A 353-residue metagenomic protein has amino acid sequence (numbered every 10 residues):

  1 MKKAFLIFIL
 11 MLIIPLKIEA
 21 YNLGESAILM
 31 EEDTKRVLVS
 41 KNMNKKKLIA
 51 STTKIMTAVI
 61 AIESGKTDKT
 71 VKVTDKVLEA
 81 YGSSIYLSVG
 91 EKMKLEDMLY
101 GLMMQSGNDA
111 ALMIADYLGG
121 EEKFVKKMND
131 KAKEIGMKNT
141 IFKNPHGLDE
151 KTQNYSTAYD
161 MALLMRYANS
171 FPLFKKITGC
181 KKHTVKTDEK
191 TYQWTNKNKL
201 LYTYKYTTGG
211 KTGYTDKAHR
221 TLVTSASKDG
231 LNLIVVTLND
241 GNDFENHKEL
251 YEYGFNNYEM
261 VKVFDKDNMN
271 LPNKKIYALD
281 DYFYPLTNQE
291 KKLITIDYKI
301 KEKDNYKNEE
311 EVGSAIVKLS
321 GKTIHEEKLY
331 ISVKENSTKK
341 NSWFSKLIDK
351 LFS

Functional and structural regions predicted by a protein language model:
K2-A20, S353: Sec-dependent N-terminal signal peptides of Gram-positive bacterial secreted proteins and lipoproteins
K2-K3, K41, T338: N-terminal secretory/membrane-targeting helices
A4, E19-E25, D216-R220: Short, flexible loop/turn motifs enriched in small residues
I18-P172: Active-site-adjacent loops and short helices of periplasmic peptidoglycan-processing enzymes
K138, T152-S353: Domain-terminus/edge residues, biased toward the C-terminal soluble/receptor-binding domains of extracytoplasmic
